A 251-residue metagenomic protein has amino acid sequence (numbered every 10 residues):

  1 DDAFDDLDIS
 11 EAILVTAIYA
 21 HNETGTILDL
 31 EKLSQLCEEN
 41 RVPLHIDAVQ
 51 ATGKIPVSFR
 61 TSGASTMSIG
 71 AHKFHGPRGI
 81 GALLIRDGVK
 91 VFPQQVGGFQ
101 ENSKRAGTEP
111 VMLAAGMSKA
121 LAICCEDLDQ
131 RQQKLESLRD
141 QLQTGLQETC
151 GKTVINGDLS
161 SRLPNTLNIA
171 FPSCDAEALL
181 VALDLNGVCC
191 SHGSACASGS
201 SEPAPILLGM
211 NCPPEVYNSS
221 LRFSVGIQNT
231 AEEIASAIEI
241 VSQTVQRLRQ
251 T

Functional and structural regions predicted by a protein language model:
D1-T251: Pyridoxal 5′-phosphate
